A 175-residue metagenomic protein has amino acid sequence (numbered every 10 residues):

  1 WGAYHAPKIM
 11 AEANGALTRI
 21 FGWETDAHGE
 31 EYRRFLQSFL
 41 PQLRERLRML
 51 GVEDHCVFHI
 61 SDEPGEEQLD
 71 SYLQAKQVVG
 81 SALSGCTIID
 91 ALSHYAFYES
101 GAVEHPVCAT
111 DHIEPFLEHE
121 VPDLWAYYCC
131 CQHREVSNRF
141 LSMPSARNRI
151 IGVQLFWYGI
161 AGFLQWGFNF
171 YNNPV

Functional and structural regions predicted by a protein language model:
W1-C86, D90-G101, N169-N172: Aromatic-lined carbohydrate-binding surfaces of glycoside hydrolases
H105-P174: Catalytic-core region of carbohydrate-active enzymes that cleave or remodel glycosidic bonds
